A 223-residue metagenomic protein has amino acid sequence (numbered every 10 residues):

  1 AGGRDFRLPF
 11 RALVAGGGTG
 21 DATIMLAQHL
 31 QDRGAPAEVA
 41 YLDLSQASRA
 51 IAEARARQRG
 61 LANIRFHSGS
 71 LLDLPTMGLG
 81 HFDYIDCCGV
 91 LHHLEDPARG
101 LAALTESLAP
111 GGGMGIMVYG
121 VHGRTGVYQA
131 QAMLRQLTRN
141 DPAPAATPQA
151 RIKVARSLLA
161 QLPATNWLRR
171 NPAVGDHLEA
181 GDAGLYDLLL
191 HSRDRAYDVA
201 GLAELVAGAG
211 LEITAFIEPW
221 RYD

Functional and structural regions predicted by a protein language model:
T19-A35: Conserved SAM-binding loop of SAM-dependent methyltransferases across substrates and taxa, primarily the Class I
E38-D43: Conserved SAM-binding motif I beta-strand of class I
G60-D73: Conserved SAM-binding strand-loop segment of SAM-dependent methyltransferases
P75-I85: A short acidic, Gly/Pro-enriched loop at the edge of an enzyme's catalytic core that lines a small-molecule cofactor
D83-D96: A short SAM/SAH-binding and catalytic strip from SAM-dependent methyltransferases
A98-P110: A short glycine-rich, Lys/Arg-flanked "PGG" loop and its adjoining helix->strand segment in the class I
G113-R170: Conserved class I S-adenosyl-L-methionine
L162-D223: Rossmann-like AdoMet/SAM-dependent catalytic core
